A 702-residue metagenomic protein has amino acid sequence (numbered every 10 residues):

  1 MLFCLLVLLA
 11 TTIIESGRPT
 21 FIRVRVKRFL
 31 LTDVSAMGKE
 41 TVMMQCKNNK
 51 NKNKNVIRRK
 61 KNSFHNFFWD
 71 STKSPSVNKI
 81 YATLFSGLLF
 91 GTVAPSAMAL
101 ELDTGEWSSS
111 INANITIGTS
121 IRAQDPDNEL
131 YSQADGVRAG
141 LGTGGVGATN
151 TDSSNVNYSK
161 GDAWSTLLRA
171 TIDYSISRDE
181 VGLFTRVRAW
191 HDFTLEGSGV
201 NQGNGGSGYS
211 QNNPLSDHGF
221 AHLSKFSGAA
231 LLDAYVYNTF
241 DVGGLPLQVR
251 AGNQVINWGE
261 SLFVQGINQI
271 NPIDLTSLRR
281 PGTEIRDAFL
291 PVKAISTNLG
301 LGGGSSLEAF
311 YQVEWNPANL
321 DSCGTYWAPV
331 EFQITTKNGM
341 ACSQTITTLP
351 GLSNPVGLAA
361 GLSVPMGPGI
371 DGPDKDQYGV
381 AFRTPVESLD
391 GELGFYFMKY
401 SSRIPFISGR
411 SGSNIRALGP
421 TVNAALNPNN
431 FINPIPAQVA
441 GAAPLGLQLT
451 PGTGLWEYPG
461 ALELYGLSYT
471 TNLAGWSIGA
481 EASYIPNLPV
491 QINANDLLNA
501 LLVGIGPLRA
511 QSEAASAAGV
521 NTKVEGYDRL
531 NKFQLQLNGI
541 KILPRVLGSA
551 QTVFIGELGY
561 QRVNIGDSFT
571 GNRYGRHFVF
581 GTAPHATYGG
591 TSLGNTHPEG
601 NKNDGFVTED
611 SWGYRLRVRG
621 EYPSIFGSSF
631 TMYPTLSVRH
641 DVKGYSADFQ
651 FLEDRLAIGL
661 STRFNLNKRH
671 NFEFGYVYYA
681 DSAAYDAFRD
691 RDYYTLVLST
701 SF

Functional and structural regions predicted by a protein language model:
A99-I111, A123-P126, Y174-L183, E196 (+8 more regions): Short loop/turn motifs that connect adjacent beta-strands in outer-membrane beta-barrel proteins
T104, I172-R178, N238-F240, L299-L301 (+8 more regions): Residue-level signature of outer-membrane beta-barrel architecture
S109-I117, R178-V187, L247-V249, L307-A309 (+10 more regions): Transmembrane beta-strands of outer-membrane beta-barrel proteins
I117-A123, A189-F193, G197, N253-N257 (+11 more regions): Transmembrane beta-strands of outer-membrane beta-barrel pores
Q124-N155, E196-F220, D274-R280, D321-M366 (+3 more regions): Solvent-exposed loop segments that connect transmembrane elements
T151, A163-S165, M398-Y400, P405 (+3 more regions): Detector for outer-membrane/organellar transmembrane beta-barrel domains, recognizing the amphipathic beta-strand
S177-E331, T335-T336, K643, F651-L656 (+1 more regions): Outer membrane beta-barrel
D690-F702: Outer-membrane beta-barrel "beta-signal"
